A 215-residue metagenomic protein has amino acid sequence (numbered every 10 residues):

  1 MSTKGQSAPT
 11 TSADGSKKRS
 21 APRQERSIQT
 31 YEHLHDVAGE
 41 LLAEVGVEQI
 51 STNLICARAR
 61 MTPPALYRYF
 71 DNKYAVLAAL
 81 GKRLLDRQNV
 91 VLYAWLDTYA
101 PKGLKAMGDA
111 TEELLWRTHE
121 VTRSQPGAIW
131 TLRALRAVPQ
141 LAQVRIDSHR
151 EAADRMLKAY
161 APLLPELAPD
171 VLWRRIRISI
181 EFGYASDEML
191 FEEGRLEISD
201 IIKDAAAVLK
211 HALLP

Functional and structural regions predicted by a protein language model:
M1-Q29: N-terminal intrinsically disordered/low-complexity leader segments
R23, Q29-V37, A152: N-terminal positioning helix adjacent to the helix-turn-helix/winged-helix DNA-binding module
E32-L41, R87, E113, R117: Pre-recognition alpha-helix immediately N-terminal to the DNA-recognition helix within helix-turn-helix or winged-helix
H33, V37, L41-A75, A79: Helix-turn-helix
L77-R87, S148: Alpha-helical DNA-contacting segments of helix-turn-helix folds
A79, Y93-R123: Hydrophobic alpha-helical connector segments
Y99-L104, S124-V138, A142, R150-I176 (+1 more regions): Hydrophobic alpha-helical bundle segments that form small-molecule/ligand-binding pockets
A142, Y160-V208: Hydrophobic/aromatic-rich alpha-helical bundle segments in the mid-to-C-terminal region
